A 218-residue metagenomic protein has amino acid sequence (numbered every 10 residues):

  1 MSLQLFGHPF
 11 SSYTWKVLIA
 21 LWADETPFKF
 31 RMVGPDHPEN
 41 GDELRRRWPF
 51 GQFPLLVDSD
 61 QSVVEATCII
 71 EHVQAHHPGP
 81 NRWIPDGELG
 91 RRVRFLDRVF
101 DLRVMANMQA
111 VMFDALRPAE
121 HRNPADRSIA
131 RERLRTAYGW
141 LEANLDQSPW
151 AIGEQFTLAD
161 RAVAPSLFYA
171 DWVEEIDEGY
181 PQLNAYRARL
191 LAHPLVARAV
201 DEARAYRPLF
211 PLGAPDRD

Functional and structural regions predicted by a protein language model:
M1-S128: GST-like domain detector, emphasizing the conserved glutathione-binding G-site in the N-terminal thioredoxin-like
G34, L158, A203-R204: Short, solvent-exposed turn/loop segments enriched in Gly/Ser/Thr/Pro and often Arg
R45-R46, R94, D146, N184 (+2 more regions): Alpha-helix boundary recognition
V64, E88, E178-Q182, R198: Alpha-helix N-cap and coil->helix boundary residues
Q74, S166-L167, V200: Active-site-flanking alpha-helical
D86, R198-Y206: Short, flexible loop/turn segments with low-complexity composition
F100-L195: GST-like fold's C-terminal all-alpha helical module
A203-D218: Acidic/histidine-enriched, glycine/proline-rich intrinsically disordered or flexible terminal extensions
